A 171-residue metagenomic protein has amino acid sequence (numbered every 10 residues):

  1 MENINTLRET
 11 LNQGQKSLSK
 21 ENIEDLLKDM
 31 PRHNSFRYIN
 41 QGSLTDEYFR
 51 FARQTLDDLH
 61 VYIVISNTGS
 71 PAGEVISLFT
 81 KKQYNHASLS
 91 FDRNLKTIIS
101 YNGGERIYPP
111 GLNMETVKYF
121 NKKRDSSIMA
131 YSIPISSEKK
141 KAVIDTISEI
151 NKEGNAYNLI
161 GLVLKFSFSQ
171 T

Functional and structural regions predicted by a protein language model:
M1-T171: Cysteine-nucleophile amide-bond enzymes
